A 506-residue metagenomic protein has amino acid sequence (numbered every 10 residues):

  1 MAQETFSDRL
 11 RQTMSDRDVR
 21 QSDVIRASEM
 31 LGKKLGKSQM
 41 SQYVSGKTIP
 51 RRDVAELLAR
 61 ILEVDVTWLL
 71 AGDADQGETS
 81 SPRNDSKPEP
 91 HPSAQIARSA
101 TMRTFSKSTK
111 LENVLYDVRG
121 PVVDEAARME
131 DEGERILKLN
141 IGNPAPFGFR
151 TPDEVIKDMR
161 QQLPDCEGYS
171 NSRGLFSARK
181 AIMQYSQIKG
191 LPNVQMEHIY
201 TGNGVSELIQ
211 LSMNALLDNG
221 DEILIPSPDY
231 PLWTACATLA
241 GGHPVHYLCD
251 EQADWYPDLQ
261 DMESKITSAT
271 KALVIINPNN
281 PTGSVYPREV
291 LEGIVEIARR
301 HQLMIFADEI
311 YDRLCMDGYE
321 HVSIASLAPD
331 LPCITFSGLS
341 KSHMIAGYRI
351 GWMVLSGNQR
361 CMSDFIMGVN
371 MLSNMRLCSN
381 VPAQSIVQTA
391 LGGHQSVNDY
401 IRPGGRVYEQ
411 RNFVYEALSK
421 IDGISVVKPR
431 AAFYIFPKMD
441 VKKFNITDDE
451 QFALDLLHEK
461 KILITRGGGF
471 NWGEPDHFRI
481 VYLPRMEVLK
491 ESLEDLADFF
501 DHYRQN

Functional and structural regions predicted by a protein language model:
M1-S28: A short, Lys/Arg-rich alpha-helix, primarily the initiator
S45-R60, Q76: Short, basic-rich loop-to-helix N-cap that marks the start of a DNA-contacting helix
I61, I188, S264, N445-T447 (+2 more regions): PLP-dependent enzyme catalytic core of the Aspartate aminotransferase-like
R103-G204, L211, C378, A390-G393 (+1 more regions): N-terminal small-domain helix-loop-helix segment of the aminotransferase-like
A215-A237: Conserved PLP-anchoring active-site segment centered on the Schiff-base-forming lysine
V245, D250-E320: Active-site phosphate-binding strand-loop segment of PLP-dependent enzymes
P329-G405, Y415-A417, F500: Conserved core segment of the aminotransferase class I/II
Q388, G404-Y415, V426-D440: Conserved glycine-rich beta-strand-loop-beta hairpin in the small C-terminal domain of fold type I
